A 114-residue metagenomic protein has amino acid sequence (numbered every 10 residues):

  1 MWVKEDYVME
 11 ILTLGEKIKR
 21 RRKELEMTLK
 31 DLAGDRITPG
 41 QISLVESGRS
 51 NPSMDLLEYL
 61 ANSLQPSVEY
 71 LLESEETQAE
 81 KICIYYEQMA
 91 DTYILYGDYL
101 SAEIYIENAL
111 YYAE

Functional and structural regions predicted by a protein language model:
W2-E24: A short, Lys/Arg-rich alpha-helix, primarily the initiator
T13, R20, K30-D31, Y59: Alpha-helical residues within helix-turn-helix
L25-L44: Short alpha-helical DNA-recognition segment
D55-Y70: DNA major-groove recognition helix of helix-turn-helix/homeodomain DNA-binding modules
C83, M89-Y93: Conserved small-residue packing positions in alpha-helical repeats and bundles
E103-E114: Amphipathic alpha-helical segments of tetratricopeptide repeats
